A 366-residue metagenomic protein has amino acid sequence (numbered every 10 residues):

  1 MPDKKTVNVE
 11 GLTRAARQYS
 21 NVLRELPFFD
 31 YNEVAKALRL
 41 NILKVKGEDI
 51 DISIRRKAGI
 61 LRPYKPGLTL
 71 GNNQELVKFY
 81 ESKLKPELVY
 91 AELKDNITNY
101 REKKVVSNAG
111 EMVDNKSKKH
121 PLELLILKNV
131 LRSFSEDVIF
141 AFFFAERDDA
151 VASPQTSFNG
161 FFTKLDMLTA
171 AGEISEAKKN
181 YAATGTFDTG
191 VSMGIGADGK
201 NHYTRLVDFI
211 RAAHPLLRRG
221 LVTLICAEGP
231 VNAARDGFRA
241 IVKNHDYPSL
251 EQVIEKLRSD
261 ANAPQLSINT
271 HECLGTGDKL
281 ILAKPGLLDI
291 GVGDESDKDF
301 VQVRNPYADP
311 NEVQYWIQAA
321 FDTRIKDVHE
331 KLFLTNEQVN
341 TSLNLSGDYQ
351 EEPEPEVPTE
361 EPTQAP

Functional and structural regions predicted by a protein language model:
P2-L221, C226-Y247, G293-P366: Flexible, glycine/threonine- and acidic-rich loop/arm segments that mediate assembly and lattice contacts in viral
N232-D294: Intrinsically disordered, low-complexity segments enriched in Gly and acidic/Ser/Thr residues that form flexible
